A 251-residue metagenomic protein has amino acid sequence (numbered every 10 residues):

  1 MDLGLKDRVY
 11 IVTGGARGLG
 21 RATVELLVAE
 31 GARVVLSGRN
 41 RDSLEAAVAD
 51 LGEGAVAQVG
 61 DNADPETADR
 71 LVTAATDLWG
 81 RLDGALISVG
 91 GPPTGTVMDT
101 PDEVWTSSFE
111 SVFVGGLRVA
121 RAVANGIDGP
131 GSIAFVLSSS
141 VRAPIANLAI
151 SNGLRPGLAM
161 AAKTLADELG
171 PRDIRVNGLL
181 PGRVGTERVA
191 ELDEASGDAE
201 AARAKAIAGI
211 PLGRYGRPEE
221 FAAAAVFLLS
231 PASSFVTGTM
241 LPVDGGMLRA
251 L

Functional and structural regions predicted by a protein language model:
M1, A143, V226, T237-L251: Short C-terminal tail/terminal secondary-structure segment of NAD(P)H-dependent dehydrogenase/reductase domains
V9, G14-R17: Conserved glycine-rich cofactor-binding loop
R41, V176, L180-A195: Short, flexible catalytic-loop segment of classical short-chain dehydrogenase/reductase
L51-E66: Rossmann-fold cofactor-recognition segment
T96-V97, P101-F109, A206: Substrate-binding pocket helix/loop in short-chain dehydrogenase/reductase
A134-L158, A162-P171, R183-V184: Catalytic loop of short-chain dehydrogenase/reductase
G170, R175, V236-G238: Short, small/polar-rich loop/turn modules that mediate ligand/substrate recognition or access, typified
